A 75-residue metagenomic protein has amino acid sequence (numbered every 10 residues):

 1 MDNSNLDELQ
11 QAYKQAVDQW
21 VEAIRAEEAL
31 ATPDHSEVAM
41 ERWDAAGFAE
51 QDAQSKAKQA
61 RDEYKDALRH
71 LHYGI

Functional and structural regions predicted by a protein language model:
M1-D18, G47-F48: Short, charge/polar-rich alpha-helical segments
N3-L6, E27, K65-L68: Generic N-terminal initiation segments characterized by hydrophobic and/or small/turn-forming residues
Q11-Y13, L30-A31, A53, D66: Intrinsically disordered, low-complexity segments enriched in glycine/proline and serine/threonine
V17-F48: Short E/K-rich amphipathic alpha-helical oligomerization segments
V17-I24, E50, Q54-A57, R61 (+1 more regions): A structural signal for well-ordered alpha-helices, especially hydrophobic packing surfaces of coiled-coils
A31-E41, A57-I75: Long amphipathic alpha-helical coiled-coil segments
